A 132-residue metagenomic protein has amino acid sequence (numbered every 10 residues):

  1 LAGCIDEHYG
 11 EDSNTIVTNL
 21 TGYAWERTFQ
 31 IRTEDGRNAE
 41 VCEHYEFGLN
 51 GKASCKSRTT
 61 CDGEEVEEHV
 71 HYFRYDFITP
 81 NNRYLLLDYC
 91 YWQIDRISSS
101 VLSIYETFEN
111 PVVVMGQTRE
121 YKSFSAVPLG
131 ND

Functional and structural regions predicted by a protein language model:
L1-G3: C-terminal motif of bacterial Sec signal peptides marking the signal peptidase cleavage site
I5-H69, I78-D132: Lipid interaction determinants
